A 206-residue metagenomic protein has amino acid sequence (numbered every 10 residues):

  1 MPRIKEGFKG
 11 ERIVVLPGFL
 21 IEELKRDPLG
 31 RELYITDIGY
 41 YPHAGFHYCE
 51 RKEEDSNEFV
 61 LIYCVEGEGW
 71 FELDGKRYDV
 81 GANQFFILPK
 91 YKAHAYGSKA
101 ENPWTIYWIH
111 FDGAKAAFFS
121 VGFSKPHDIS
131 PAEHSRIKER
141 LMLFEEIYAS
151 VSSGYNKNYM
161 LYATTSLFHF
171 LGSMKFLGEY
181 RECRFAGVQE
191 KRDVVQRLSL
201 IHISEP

Functional and structural regions predicted by a protein language model:
M1-Y34, G154, L177: A short, N-terminal "cap"/entry segment at the start of jelly-roll beta-barrel domains of the cupin/DSBH fold
G30-K125: N-terminal regulatory/effector-sensing and dimerization cores that precede helix-turn-helix DNA-binding domains
K52, R77, Y155-Y159, R181-A186: Hydrophobic/aromatic-rich alpha-helical bundle segments in the mid-to-C-terminal region
V121-E145: Aromatic/histidine-rich interaction motifs
K125-E133, G154-Y155, R181-R184: Short, polar/flexible loop-turn hinges at active-site or ligand-entry regions and domain interfaces
I137-M142, T164, C183-S204: A short, Lys/Arg-enriched amphipathic alpha-helix from helix-turn-helix/homeodomain DNA-binding modules
I147, V151, L171-G178: Hydrophobic recognition helices of helix-based DNA-binding modules
S153-F168, Q189: All-alpha amphipathic helical-bundle segments outside canonical DNA-binding/catalytic cores that form hydrophobic
